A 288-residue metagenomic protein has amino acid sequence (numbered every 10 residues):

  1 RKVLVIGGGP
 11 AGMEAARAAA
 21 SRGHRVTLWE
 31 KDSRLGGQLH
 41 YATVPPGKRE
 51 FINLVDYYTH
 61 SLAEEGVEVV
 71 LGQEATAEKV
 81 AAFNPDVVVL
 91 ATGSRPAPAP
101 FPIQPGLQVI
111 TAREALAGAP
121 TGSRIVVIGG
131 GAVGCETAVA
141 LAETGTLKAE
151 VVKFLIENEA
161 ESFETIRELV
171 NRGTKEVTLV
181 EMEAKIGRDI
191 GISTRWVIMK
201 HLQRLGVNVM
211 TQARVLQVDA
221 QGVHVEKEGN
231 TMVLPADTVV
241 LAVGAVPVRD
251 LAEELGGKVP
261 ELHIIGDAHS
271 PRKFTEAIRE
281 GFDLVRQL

Functional and structural regions predicted by a protein language model:
R1-K31, L35, V70-N84, T92-I103 (+3 more regions): Rossmann-like dinucleotide/flavin-binding elements
L35-F83, E183, R188-A213: N-terminal Rossmann-like dinucleotide/flavin-binding domain of flavoprotein oxidoreductases that bind FAD/FMN
V87: Catalytic cores of secreted or luminal carbohydrate-active enzymes
D219-V223: Short, hydrophobic/aromatic-rich segments at coil-to-beta transitions
